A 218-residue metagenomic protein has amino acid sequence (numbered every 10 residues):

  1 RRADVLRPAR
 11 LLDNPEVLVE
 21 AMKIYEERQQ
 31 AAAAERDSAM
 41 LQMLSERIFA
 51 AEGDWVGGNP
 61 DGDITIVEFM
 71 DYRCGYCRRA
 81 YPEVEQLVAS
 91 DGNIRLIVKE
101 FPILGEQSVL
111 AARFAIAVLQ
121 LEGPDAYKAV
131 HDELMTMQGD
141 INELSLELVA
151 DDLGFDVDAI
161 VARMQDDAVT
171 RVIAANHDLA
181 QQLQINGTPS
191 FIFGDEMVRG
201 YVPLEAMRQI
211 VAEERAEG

Functional and structural regions predicted by a protein language model:
R1-A9, V17, R28, L148-G218: C-terminal cap of thioredoxin/glutaredoxin-like
R1-L44: N-terminal targeting signals for export/organelle localization
E46-I64, V88, H177: A short beta-strand-turn-helix
R47, Y72-Y76: Acidic/His-rich structured neighborhood in mature extracellular/periplasmic domains
G62-T65, M70, G92, G194: Envelope-exposed proteins and targeting segments
V67, R78-D151, Q181-N186, E217-G218: Structural alpha/beta surface segment adjacent to cysteine/selenocysteine redox centers across thiol/disulfide enzymes
M70-R73, G187: Short pre-active-site segment immediately N-terminal to redox-active cysteine/selenocysteine motifs in thiol-based
D71-Y72, K99-P102, E196, P203: Solvent-exposed coil/turn segments that connect beta secondary-structure elements in extracytoplasmic/periplasmic
